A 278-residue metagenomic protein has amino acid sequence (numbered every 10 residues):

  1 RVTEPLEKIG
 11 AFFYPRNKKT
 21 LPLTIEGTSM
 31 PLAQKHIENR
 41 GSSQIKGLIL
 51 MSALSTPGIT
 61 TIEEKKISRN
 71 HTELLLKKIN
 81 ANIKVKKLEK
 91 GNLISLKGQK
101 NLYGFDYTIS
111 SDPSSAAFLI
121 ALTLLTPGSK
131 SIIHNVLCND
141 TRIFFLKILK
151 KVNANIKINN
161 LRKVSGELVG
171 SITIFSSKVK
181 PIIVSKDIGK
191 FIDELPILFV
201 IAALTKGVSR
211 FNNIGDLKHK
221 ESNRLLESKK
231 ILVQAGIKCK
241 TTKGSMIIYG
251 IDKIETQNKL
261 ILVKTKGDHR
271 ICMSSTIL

Functional and structural regions predicted by a protein language model:
R1-L278: Structural preference for solvent-exposed beta-strand-turn elements and adjacent flexible terminal/loop segments within
